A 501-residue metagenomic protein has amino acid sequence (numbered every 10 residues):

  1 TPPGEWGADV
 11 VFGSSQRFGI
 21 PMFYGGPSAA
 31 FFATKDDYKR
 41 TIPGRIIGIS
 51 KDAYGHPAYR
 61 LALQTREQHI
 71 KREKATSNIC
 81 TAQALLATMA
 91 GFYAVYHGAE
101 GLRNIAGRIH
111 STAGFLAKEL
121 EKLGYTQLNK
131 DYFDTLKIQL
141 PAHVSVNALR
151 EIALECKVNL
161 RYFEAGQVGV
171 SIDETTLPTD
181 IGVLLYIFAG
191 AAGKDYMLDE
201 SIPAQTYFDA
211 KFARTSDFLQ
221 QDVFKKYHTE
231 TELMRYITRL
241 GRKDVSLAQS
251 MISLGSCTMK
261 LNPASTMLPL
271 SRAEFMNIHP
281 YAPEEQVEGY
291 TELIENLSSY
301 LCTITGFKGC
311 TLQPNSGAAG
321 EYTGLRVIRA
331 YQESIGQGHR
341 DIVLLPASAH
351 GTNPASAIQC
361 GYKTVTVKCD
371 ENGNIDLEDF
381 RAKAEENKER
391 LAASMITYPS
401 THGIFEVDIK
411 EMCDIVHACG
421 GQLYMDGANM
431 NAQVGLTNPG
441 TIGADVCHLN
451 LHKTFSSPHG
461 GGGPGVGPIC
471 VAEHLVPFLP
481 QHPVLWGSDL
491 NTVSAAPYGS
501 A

Functional and structural regions predicted by a protein language model:
T1-R60, L120, F133, K137-I138 (+3 more regions): Conserved PLP-enzyme active-site core in the AAT-like
I20-A33, D37-Y38, A82-L86, S171 (+5 more regions): Conserved phosphate/anionic-ligand binding catalytic regions in large, soluble enzymes, centered on
G55-L128, L490-A501: Structural motif of enzymes handling amino- and sulfur-group chemistry
H69-K71, V95-G101, L128-Y132, A213-R214 (+4 more regions): Gly-rich Lys/Arg/Thr-decorated short loops/hinges at beta-loop-alpha junctions or inter-strand turns that position
H110, L123-A153, I172-T175: Conserved PLP-binding catalytic core of the aspartate aminotransferase-like
I152-E155, R161-I187: Noncatalytic alpha-helical scaffolds and linker/capping helices
P178-S253, C257-S265, L270-M276: Flexible inter-domain linker/hinge segments
T229, E274-N315, G320: Conserved N-terminal alpha-helix of the aminotransferase class I/II PLP-enzyme fold
